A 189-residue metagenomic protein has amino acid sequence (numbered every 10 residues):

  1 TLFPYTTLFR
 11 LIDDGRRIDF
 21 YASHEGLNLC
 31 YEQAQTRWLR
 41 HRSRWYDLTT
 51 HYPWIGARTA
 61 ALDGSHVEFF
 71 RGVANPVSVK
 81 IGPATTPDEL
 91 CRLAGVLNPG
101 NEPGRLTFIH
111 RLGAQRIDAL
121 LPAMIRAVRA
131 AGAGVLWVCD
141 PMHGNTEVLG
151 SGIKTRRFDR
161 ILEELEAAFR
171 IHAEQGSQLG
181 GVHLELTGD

Functional and structural regions predicted by a protein language model:
T1-L8: Short, small-residue-biased leader/transition segments that mark boundaries at the very start of proteins
F9-H51, G56-V67, R71, E89: Extended, H/D-rich, highly charged conserved domains that either
T49-H51, V73-V77, E102-L106, G132-L136 (+1 more regions): Short, well-ordered coil/turn segments that N-cap beta-strands
T50-A57, P76-S78, T107-Q115, V148-D159: Glycine-rich tight-turn/loop motif centered on a GG-T
I55-F70, T86-P99, A123-W137, E164-A173: Structured alpha-helical segments in the cores of large, soluble enzyme domains
V79, D140: Conserved, mostly hydrophobic/aromatic
G82-P87, H110-A123: Active-site glycine- and acidic-residue-rich loops that bind and position anionic ligands or nucleotide-like cofactors
N145-G188: A short alpha/beta connector and helix-capping loop motif
